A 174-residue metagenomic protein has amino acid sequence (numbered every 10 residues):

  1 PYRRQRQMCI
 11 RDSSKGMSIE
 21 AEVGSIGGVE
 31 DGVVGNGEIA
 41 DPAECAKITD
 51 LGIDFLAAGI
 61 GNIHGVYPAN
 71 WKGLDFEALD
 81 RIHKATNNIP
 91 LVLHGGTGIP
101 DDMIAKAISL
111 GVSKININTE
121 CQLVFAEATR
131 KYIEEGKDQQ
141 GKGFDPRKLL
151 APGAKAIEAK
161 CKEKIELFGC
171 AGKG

Functional and structural regions predicted by a protein language model:
P1-I10: Single conserved hydrophobic/aromatic residue that forms the stacking wall/gate of nucleotide- or nucleobase-binding
R4, G27-A43: Active-site glycine- and acidic-residue-rich loops that bind and position anionic ligands or nucleotide-like cofactors
R4, I60-G65, L110-A126: Glycine-rich phosphate-binding active-site loops on the catalytic face of alpha/beta enzymes
G16-E20, D54-A57, P90-V92, K114-N116: Structural preference for beta-strand elements that scaffold enzyme active sites
E22-G32, G59-I63, H94-G98, N118-Q122: Active-site beta-loop-alpha junctions enriched in small/polar residues
L51-E77: Glycine/Thr-rich beta-alpha phosphate-binding loop at enzyme active sites
G96-L110: Catalytic cores of alpha/beta
I133-G174: Extended, intrinsically disordered, low-complexity segments
